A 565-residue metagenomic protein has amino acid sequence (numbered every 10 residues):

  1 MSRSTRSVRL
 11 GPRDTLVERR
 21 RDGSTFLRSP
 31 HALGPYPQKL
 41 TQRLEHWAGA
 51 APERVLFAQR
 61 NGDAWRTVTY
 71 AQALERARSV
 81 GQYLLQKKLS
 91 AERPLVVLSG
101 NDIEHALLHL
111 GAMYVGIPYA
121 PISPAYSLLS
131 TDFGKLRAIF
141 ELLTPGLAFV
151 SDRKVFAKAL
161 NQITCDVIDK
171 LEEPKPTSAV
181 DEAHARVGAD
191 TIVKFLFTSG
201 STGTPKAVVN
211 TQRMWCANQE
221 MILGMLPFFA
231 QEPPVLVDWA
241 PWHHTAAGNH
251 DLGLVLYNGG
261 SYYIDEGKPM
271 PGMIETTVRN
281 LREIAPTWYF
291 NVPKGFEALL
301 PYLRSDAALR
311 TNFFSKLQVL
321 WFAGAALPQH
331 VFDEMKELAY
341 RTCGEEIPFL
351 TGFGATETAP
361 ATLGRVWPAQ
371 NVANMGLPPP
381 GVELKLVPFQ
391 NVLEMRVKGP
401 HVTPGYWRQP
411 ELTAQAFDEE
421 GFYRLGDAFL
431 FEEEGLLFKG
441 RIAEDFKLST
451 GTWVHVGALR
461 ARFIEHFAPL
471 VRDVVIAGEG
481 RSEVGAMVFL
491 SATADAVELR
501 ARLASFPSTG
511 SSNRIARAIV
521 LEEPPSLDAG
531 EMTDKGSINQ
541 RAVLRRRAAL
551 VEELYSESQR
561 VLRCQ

Functional and structural regions predicted by a protein language model:
A32, L56-L110, S127-G134, R186 (+1 more regions): Conserved AMP-binding/adenylate-forming core of the ANL superfamily
P52-V55, P176-F197, G203-T204, F228-V235: Conserved pre-ATP/AMP-binding loop-to-beta segment of ANL
R66-A71, V193-E220: Conserved AMP-binding A3 loop
P121, A125-V150, V155-L160, P176-T177 (+2 more regions): Conserved ATP-dependent adenylate/AMP-binding module captured primarily in the ANL superfamily
C216-V235, H243-T311: Conserved AMP-binding/adenylation subdomain of ANL enzymes
N258, V278, T287-F290, L300-V372 (+1 more regions): Gly/Ser/Thr-rich phosphate-binding loop
L393-L448, R563-C564: Conserved ATP-binding/catalytic segment of the ANL
F446, R472-A477, F506-Q565: Conserved C-terminal "lid"/linker of ANL adenylate-forming enzymes
